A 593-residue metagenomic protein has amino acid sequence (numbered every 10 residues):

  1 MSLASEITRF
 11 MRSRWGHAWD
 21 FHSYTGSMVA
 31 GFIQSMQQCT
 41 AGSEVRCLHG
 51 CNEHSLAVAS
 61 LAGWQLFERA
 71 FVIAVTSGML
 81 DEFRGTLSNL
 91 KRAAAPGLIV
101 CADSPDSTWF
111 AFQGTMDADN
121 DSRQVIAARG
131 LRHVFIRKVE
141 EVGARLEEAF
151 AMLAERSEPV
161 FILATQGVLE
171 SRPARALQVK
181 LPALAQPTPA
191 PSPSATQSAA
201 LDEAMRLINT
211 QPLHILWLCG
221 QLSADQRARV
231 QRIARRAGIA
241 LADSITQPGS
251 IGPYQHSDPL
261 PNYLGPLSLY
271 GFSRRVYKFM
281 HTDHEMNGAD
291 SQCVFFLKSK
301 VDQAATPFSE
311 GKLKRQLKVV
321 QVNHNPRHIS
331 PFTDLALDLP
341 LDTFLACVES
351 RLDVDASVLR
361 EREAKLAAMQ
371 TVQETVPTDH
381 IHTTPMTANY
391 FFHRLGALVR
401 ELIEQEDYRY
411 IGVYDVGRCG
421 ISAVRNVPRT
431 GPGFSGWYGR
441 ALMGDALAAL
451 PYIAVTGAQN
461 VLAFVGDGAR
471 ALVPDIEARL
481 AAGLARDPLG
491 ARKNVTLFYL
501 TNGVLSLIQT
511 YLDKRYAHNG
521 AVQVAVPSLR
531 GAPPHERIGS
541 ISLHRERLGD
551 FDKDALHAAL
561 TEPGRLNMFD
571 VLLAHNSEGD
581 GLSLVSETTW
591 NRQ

Functional and structural regions predicted by a protein language model:
M1-A59, V168-E170, A174, Q178-A204 (+3 more regions): A cross-family phosphate/adenosyl-ligand binding-site feature
M1-L3, L163-A164, A176, K180 (+6 more regions): Phosphate/pyrophosphate-binding active-site segments
S2-W15, W19-Q37, A367-G457: Active-site diphosphate/adenylate-binding microenvironment
I7-F10, R14-D20, Q65-C101, I126-K180 (+3 more regions): Structural signature of the thiamine diphosphate
S27-M28, T76-L80, D103-P105, G167 (+8 more regions): Short glycine-rich anion-binding loops that position phosphate/pyrophosphate groups of nucleotides and phosphorylated
Q38, G42, G97-V100, D106-D121 (+5 more regions): Thiamine diphosphate
V45, H54-A57, L61-R69, T76-T86 (+6 more regions): Glycine-rich, anion-gripping cofactor-binding loops and their flanking helix/strand elements in enzyme active sites
V100-L146, V168-E170, S192, Q247-T371 (+5 more regions): Glycine-rich, acidic loop regions that bind phosphate or pyrophosphate groups
